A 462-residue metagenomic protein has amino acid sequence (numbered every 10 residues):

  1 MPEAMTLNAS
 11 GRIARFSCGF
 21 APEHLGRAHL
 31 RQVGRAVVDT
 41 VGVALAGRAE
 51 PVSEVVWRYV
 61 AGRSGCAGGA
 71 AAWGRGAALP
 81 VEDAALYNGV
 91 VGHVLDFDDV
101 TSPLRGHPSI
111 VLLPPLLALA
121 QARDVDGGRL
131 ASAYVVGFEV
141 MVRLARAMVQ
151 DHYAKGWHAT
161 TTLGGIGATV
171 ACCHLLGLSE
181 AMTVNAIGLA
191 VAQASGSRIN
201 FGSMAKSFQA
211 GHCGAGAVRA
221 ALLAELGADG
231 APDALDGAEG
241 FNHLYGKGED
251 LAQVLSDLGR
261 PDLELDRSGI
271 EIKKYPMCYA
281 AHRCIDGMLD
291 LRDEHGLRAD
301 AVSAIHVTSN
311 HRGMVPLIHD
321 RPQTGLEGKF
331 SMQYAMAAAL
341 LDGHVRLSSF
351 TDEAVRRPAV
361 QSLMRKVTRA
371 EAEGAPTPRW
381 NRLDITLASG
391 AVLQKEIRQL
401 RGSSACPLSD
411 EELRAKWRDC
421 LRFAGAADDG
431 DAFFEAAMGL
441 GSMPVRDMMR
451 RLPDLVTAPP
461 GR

Functional and structural regions predicted by a protein language model:
M1-R105, G202-A215, L222-R462: Terminal-appendage/accessory-domain detector
V41, L112-L119, Y134-L144, G165-C173 (+3 more regions): Buried hydrophobic packing segments
L86-D126, V136, V140: Function-dense linear segments that define catalytic or interfacial modules in macromolecule-processing proteins
G92, V111-L113, A118, V140 (+3 more regions): Short connector loops/turns at beta-strand edges and beta->alpha or beta->beta junctions
Q121-D124, G128-R219, A231-A238: Glycine-rich, mobile lid/loop segments that gate access to catalytic sites or pores
